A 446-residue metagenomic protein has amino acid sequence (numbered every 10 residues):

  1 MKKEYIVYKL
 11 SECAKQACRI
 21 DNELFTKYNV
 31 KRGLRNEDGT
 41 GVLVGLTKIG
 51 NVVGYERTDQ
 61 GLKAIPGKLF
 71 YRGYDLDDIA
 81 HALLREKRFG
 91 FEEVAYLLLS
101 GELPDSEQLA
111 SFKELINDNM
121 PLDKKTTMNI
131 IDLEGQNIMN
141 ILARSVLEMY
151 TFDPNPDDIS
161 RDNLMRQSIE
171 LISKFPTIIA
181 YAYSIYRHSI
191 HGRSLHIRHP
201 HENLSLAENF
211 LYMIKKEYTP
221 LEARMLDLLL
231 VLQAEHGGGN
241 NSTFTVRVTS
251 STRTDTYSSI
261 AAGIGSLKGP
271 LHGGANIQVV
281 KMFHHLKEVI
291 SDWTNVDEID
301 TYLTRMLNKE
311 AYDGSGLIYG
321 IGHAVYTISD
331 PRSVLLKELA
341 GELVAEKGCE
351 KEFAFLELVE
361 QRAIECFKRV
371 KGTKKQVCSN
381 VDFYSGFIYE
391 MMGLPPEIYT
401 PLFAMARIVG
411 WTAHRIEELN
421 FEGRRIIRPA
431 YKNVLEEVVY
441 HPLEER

Functional and structural regions predicted by a protein language model:
M1-R446: Non-transmembrane, aqueous-exposed alpha-helical and coiled segments at domain scale
